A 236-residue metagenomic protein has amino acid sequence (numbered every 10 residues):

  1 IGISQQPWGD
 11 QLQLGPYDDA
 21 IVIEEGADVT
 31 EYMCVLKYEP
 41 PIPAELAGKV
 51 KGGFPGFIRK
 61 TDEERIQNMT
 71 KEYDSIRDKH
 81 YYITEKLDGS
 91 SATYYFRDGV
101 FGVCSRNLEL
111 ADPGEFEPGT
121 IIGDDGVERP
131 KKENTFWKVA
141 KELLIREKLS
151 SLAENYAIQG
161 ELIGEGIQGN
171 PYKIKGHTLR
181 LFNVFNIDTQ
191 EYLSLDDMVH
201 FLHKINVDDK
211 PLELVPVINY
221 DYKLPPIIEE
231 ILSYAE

Functional and structural regions predicted by a protein language model:
I1-E236: Core nucleotide-handling region used for phosphoryl-transfer chemistry
